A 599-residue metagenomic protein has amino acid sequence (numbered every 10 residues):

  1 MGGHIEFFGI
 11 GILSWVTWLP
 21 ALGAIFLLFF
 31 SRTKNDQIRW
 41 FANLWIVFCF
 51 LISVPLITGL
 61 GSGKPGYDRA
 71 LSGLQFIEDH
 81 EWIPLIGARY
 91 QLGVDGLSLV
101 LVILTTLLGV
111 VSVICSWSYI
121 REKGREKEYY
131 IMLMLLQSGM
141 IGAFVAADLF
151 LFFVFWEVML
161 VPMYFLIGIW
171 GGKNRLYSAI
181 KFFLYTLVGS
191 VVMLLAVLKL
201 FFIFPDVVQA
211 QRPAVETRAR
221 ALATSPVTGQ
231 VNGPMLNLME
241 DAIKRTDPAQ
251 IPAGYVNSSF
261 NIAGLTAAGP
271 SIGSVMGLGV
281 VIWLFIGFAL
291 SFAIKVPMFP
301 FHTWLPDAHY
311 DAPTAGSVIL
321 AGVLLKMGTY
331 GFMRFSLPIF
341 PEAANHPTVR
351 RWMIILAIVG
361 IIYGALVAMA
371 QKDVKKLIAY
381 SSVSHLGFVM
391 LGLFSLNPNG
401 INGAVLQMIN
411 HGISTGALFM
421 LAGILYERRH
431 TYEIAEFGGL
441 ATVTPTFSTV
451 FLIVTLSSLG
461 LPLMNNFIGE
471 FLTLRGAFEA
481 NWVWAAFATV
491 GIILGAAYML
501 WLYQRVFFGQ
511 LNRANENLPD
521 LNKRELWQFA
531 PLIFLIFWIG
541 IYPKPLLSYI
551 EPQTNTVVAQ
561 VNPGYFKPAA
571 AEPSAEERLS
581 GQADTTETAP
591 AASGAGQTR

Functional and structural regions predicted by a protein language model:
M1-I12, F30-I131, Q211-P252, E577 (+2 more regions): Transmembrane helix-loop-helix hairpins at membrane boundaries of multipass inner-membrane proteins
G3, F7-I10, S14, R32 (+12 more regions): Membrane-water interface of alpha-helical transmembrane segments
L13-G23, I38-I52, S98-L108, Y129-L136 (+8 more regions): Hydrophobic alpha-helical transmembrane segments of polytopic
S14-F30, N43-T58, V102-S118, L136-S138 (+6 more regions): Central hydrophobic cores of alpha-helical transmembrane segments in multi-pass inner-membrane proteins across all
V16-T17, V158, A293-V296, H302 (+4 more regions): Hydrophobic alpha-helical transmembrane segments of integral membrane proteins, especially lipid-exposed positions
L44-S62, T186-F201, T455-S457, I493 (+1 more regions): Hydrophobic alpha-helical membrane-insertion segments
V111-I120, S138-F150, Y164-L502: Hydrophobic transmembrane alpha-helices and their helix-loop junctions in integral membrane proteins
L195-K199, D206, A214, R220 (+3 more regions): Cytoplasmic/organellar membrane-interface segments at the starts of transmembrane helices in multi-pass inner-membrane
